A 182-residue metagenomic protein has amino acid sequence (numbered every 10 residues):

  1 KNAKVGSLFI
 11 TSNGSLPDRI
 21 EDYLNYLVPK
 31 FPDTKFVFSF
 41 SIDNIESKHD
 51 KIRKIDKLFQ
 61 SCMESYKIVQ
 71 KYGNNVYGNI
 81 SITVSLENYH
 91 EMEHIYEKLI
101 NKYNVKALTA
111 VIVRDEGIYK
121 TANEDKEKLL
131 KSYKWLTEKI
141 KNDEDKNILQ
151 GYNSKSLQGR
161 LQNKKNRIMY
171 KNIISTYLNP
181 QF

Functional and structural regions predicted by a protein language model:
K1-N44: Conserved SAM/AdoMet-binding glycine-rich loop
L27-F182: Radical SAM enzyme [4Fe-4S]-AdoMet core and its adjacent flexible, acidic and glycine-rich loops/tails across
